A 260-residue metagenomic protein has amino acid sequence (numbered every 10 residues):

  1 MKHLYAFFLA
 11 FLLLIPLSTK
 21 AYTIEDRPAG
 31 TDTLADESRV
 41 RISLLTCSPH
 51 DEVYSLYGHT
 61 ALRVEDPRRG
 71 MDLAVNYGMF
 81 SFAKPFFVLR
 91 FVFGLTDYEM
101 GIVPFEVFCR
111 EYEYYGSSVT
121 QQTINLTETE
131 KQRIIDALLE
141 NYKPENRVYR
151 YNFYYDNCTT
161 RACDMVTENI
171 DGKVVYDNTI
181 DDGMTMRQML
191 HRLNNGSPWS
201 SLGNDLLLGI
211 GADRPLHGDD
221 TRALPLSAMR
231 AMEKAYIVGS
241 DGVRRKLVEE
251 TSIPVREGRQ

Functional and structural regions predicted by a protein language model:
M1-D26: Bacterial Sec-dependent N-terminal signal peptides
A29-G30: Conserved active-site-adjacent core of cysteine acyl-enzyme catalytic domains
S38-S117: Glycine-rich catalytic cores of cysteine/serine-nucleophile enzymes that process amide/ester linkages in cell-envelope
H50-D51, S117-N125, P144-F153: Second-shell loop/turn segments in exported
H59, D72, Q121-T123, T159 (+1 more regions): Extracellular structured ligand-interaction cores
L126-L139: A structural motif
E140-Q260: Activation targets extended, charge/polar-rich intrinsically disordered C-terminal tails
